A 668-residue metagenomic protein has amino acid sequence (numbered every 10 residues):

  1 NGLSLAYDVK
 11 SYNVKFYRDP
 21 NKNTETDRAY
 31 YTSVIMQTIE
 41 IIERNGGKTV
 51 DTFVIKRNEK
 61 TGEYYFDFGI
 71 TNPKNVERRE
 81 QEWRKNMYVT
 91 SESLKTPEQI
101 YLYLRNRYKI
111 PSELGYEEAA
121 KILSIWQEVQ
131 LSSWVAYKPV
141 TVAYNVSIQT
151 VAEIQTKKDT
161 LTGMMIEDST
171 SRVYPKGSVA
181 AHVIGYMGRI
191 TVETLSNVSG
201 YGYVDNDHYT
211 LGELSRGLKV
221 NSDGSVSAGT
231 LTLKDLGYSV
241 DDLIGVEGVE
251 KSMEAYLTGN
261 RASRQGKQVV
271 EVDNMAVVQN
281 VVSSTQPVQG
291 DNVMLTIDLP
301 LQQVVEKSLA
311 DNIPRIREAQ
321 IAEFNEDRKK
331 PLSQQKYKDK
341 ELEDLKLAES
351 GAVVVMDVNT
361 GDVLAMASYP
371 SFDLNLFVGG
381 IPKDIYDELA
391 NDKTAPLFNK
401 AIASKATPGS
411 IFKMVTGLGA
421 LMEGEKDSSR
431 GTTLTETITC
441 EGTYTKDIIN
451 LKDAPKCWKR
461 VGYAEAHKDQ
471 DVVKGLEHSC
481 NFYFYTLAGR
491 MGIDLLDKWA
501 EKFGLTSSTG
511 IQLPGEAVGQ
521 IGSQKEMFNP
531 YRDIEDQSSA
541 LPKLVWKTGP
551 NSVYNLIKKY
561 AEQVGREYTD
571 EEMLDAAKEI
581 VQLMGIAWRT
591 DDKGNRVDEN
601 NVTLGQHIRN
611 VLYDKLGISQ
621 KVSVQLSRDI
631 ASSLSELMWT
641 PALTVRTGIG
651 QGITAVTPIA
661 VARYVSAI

Functional and structural regions predicted by a protein language model:
N1-G290, M294, L299-A352, V358 (+4 more regions): Membrane-proximal periplasmic segments of bacterial cell-envelope enzymes, especially penicillin-binding proteins
G2, Q37-T38, I154, V183 (+6 more regions): Active-site SXXK
N13-D27, S371-N391: A short, polar/charged loop-to-alpha-helix boundary motif
M275-T285, Y386-L397, R628-L643: Active-site-adjacent bridging/hinge elements
Q286-D291, A395-A403, W458-R460, E465-Q470 (+4 more regions): Flexible glycine/proline-enriched surface loops and loop-helix/loop-strand junctions
D291-T296, E349-S350, I385-F412, T435-I438 (+2 more regions): Short active-site loop at a secondary-structure junction that contains or immediately precedes the catalytic residue(s)
A367-Y369, F377-G380, A403-V472, C480 (+1 more regions): Short, glycine/proline-biased beta-turn/loop segments that scaffold the active-site neighborhood
E465, D469-D497, P542-W546, S619-V622 (+2 more regions): Penicillin-binding protein/beta-lactamase superfamily catalytic region
